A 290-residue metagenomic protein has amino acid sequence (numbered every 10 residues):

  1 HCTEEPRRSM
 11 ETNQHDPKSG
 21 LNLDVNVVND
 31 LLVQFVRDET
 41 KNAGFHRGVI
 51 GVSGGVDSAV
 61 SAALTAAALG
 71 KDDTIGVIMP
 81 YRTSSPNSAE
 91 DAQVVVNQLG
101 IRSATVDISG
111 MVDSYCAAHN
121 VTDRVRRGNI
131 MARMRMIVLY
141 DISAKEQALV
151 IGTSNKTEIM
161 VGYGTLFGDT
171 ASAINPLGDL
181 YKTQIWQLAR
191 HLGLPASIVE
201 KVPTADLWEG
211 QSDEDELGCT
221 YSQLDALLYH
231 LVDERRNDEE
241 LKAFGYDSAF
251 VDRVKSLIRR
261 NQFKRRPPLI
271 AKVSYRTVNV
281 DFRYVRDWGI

Functional and structural regions predicted by a protein language model:
R7-R8: Basic polycationic patches enriched in arginine
E11-I50, V60, L64-A67, D72-I290: ATP/NTP-dependent adenylation/nucleotidyl-transfer catalytic domains that generate, transfer, or process NMP-activated
G55: Conserved G/P- and acidic residue-centered "switch" motifs that form tight phosphate/ATP-binding loops in soluble
